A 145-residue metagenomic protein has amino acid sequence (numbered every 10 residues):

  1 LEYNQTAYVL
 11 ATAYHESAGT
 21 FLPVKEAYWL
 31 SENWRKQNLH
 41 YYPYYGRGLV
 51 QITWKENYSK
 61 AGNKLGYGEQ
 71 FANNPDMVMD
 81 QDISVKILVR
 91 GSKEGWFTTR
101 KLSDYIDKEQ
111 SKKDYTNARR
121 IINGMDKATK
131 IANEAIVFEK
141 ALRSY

Functional and structural regions predicted by a protein language model:
E2-A11, K112-R119: Alpha-helical scaffolds flanking conserved acidic
N4-E94: Peptidoglycan-targeting cell-wall enzymes and recognition modules
W34-G46, A61-Y67, V78-M79, V89-S92 (+1 more regions): Long, amphipathic alpha-helical surface segments
F97-T98: Transmembrane alpha-helical segments of integral membrane proteins
